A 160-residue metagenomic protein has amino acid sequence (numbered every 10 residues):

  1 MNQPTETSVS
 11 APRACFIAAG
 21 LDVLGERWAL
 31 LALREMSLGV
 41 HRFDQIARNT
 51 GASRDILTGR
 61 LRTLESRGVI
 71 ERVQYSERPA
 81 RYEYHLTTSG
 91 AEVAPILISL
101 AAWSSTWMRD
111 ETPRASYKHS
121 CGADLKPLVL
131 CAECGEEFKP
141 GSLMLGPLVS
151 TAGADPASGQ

Functional and structural regions predicted by a protein language model:
M1, S105-Q160: C-terminal regulatory/oligomerization modules of transcriptional regulators
N2-L21: Short, Lys/Arg-enriched N-terminal segment that forms or immediately precedes the first helix of a structured domain
Q3, S10, A29, L33 (+3 more regions): Short histidine
C15-I56, G159: N-terminal helix-turn-helix DNA-binding core of bacterial DNA-binding proteins
I17, T63, S99: Conserved N-terminal glycine/acidic-rich loop preference
G25, S76-S99: Basic, amphipathic "hinge/linker" alpha-helix immediately C-terminal to the N-terminal HTH DNA-binding motif
L30, R67, I96-W107: Alpha-helical linker/hinge and terminal dimerization helices associated with HTH transcriptional regulators
F43-Y75, P79: Canonical helix-turn-helix DNA-binding module
